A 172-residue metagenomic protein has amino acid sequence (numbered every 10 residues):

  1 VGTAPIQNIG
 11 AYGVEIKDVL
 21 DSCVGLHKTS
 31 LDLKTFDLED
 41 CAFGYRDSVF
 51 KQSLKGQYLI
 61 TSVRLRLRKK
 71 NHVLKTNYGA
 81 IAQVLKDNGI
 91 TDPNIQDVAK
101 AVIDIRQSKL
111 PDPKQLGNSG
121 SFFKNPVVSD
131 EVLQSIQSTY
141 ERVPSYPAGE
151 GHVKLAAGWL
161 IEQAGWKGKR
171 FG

Functional and structural regions predicted by a protein language model:
V1-V24: A gly/ser-rich beta-alpha-beta helix-loop segment of oxidoreductase catalytic cores
L26-K28: A generic structural motif
K34-G172: Phosphate/pyrophosphate- and phosphate-bearing ligand-binding catalytic cores of soluble enzymes
